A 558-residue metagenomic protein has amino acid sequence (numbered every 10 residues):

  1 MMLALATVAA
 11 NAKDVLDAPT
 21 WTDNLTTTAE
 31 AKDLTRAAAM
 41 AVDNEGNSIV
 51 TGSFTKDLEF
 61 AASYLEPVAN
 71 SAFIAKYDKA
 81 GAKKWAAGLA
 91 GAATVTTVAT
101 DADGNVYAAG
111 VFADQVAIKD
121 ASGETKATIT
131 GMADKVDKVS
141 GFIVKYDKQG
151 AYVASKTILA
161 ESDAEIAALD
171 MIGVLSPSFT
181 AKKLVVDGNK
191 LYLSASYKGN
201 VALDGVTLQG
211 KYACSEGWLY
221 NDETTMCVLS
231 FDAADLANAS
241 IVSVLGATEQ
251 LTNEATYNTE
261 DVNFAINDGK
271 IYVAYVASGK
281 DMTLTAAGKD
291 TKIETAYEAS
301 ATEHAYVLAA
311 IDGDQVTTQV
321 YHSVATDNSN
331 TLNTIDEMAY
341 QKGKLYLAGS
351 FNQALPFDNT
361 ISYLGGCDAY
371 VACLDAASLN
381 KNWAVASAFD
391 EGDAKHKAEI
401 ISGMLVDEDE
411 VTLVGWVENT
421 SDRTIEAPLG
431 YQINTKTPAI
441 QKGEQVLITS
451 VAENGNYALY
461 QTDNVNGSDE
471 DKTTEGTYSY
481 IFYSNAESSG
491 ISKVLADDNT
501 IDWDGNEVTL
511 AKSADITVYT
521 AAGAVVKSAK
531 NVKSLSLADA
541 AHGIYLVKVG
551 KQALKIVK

Functional and structural regions predicted by a protein language model:
M1-K13: Sec-dependent, cleavable N-terminal signal peptides
L5-V8, L374, T500, A514: Generic secretory/membrane-interface signal
A12-S489: A sequence-level/structural motif corresponding to short, flexible coil/turn segments enriched in small polar residues
S492-K558: C-terminal outer-membrane/trafficking sorting elements
